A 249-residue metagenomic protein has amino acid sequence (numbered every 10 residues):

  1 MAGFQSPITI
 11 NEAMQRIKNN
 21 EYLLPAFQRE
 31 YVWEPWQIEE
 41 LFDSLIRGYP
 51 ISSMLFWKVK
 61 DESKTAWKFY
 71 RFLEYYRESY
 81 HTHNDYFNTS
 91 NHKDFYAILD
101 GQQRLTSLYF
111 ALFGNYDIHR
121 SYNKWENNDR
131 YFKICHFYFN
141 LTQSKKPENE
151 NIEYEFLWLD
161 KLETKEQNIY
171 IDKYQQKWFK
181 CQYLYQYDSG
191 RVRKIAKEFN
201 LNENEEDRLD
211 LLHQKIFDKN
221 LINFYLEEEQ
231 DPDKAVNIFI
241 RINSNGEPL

Functional and structural regions predicted by a protein language model:
A2-P35, E39-L249: Basic- and aromatic-enriched surface patches that contact anionic nucleotides/nucleic acids
